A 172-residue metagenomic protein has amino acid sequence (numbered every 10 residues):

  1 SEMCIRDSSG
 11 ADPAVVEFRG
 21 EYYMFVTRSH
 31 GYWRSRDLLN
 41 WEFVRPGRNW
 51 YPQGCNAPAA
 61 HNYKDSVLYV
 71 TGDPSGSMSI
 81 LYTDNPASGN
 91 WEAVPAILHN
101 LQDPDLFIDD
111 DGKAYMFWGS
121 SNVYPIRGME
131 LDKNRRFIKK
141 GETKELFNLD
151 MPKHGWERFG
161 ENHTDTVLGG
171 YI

Functional and structural regions predicted by a protein language model:
M3-I5: Short, small-residue-biased leader/transition segments that mark boundaries at the very start of proteins
S8, Q53, H99-N100: Conserved loop/turn at the beginning of each blade in beta-propeller domains
A11-R28, W50, N56-P74, I80-L81 (+3 more regions): Hydrophobic core segments of beta-strands in well-ordered, beta-rich domains
Y23-N49: Beta-propeller domains
R36-L39, L81-G89, M129-K139: Short loop/turn segments immediately following beta-strands, especially the blade-tip and inter-blade linker loops
R48-Y51, E142-T164: Surface-exposed loop and turn segments in beta-propeller and other repeat-based domains that flank or scaffold
N90-P95, K139-T143: Blade-edge motifs of beta-propeller repeat domains
V123-P152, G169-I172: Noncatalytic carbohydrate-binding groove/subsite architecture in carbohydrate-active enzymes
